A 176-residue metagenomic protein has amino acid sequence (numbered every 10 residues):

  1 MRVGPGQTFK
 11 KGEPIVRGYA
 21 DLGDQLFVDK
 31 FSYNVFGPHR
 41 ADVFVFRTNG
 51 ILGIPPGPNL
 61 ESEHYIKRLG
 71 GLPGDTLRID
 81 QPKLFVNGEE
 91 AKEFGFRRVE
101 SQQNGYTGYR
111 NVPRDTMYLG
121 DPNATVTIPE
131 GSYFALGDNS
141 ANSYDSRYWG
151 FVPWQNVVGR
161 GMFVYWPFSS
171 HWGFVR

Functional and structural regions predicted by a protein language model:
M1-R176: Soluble "head" domains of membrane/secretory-pathway proteins
